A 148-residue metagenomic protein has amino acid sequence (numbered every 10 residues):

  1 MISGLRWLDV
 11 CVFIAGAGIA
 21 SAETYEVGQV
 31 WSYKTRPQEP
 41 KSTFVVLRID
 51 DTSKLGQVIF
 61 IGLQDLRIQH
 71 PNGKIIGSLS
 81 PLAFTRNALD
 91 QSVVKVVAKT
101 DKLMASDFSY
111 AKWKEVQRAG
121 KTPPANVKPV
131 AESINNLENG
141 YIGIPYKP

Functional and structural regions predicted by a protein language model:
M1-D9: Bacterial N-terminal signal peptides that target proteins for export
L8-G18: Bacterial N-terminal signal peptides
A15, S21-E23, L103: Alpha-helical interaction segments
S21-H70: N-terminal secretory signal peptides
R67-P148: Beta-strand-rich cores of mature extracytoplasmic or soluble domains
